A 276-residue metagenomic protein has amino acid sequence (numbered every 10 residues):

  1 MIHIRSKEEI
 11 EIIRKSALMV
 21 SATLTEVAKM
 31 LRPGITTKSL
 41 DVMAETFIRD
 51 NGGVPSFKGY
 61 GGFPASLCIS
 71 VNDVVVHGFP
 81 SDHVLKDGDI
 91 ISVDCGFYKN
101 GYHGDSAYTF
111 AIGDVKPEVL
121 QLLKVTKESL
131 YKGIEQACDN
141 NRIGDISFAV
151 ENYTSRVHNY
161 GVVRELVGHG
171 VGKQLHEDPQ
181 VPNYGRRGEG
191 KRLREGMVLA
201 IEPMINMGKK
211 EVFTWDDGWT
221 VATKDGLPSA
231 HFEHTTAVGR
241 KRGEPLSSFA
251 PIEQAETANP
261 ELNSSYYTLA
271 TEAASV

Functional and structural regions predicted by a protein language model:
M1-V276: Active-site neighborhoods and metal-handling regions in enzymes and metal-associated proteins
